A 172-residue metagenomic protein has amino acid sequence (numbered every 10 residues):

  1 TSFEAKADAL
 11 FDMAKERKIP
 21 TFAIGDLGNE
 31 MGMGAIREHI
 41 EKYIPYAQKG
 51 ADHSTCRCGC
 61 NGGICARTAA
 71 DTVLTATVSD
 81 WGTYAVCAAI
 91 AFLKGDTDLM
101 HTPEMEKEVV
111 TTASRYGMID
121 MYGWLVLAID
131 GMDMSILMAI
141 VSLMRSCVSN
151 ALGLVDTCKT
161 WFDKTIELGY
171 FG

Functional and structural regions predicted by a protein language model:
T1, K15, Y43: Phosphate-rich cofactor/ligand-interacting catalytic cores and adjacent structured alpha/beta frameworks
T1-D12: Active-site glycine-rich loop that binds ribose-phosphate moieties when present
L10-K15, I90: Hydrophobic, Leu/Ile/Phe/Ala-enriched alpha-helical segments that form helix-helix packing faces
K15-T21: A short helix->loop->beta-strand "cap" motif at the edges of active sites that frequently abuts
A23-G25, N29-E41: Glycine-rich, charge-decorated loop segments at or immediately adjacent to ligand/cofactor-binding or catalytic sites
K42-E106: A conserved mid-domain beta-alpha-beta active-site/ligand-binding segment of alpha/beta enzyme cores
T77-D80, D96-G172: C-terminal accessory domains and tails appended to enzymatic cores
